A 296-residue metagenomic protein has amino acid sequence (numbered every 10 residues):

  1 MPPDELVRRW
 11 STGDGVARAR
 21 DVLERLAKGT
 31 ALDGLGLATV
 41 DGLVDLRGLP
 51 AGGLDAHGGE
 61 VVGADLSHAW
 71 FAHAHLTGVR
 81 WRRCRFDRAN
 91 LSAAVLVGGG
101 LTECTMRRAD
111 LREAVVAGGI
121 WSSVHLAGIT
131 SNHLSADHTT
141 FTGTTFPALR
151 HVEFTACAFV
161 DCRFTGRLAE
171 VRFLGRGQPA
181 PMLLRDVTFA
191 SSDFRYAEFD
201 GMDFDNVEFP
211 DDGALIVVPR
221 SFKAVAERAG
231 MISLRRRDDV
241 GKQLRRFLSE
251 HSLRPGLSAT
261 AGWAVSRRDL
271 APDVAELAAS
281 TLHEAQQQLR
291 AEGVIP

Functional and structural regions predicted by a protein language model:
M1-T39, F222-P296: N-terminal capping/linker segments that flank leucine-rich repeat
D4-T12, V16-R236: Tandem repeat scaffolds
